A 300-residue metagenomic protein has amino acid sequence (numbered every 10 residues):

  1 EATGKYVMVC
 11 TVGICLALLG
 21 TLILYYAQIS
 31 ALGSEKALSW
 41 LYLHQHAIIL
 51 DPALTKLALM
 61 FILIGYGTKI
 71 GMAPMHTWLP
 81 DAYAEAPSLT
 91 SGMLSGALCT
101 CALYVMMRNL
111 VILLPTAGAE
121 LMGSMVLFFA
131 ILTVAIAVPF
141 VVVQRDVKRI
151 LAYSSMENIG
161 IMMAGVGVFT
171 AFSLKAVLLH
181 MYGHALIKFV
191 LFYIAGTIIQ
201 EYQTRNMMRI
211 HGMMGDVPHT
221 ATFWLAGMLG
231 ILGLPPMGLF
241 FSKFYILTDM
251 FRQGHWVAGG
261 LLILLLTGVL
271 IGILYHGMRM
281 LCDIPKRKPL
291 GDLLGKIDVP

Functional and structural regions predicted by a protein language model:
E1-I284: Hydrophobic transmembrane alpha-helices and their helix-loop junctions in integral membrane proteins
I284-L294: A glycine-biased, small/acidic residue-tolerant capping/turn segment at secondary-structure junctions
G295-P300: Glycine- and aromatic-enriched alpha-helical transmembrane segments of multi-pass membrane proteins
